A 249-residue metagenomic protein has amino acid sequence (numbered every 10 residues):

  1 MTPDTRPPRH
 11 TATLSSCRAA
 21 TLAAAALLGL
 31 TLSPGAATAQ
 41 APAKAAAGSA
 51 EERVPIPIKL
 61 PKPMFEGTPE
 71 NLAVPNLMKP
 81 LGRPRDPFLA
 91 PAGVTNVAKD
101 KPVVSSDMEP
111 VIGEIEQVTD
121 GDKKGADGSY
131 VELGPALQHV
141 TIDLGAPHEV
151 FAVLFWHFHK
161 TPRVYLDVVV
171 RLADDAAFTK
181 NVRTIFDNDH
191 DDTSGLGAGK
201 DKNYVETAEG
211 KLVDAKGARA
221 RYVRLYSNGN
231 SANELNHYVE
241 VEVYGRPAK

Functional and structural regions predicted by a protein language model:
D4-A23: Bacterial N-terminal signal peptides that target proteins for export
A20-S33: Bacterial N-terminal signal peptides
S33-A43: Signal peptide processing junction and immediate N-terminal pro/mature segment of secreted/exported proteins
P42-G67, S106-M108, V131-H139, P147-H148 (+1 more regions): Trp- and acidic/polar-enriched beta-sheet ligand-binding modules for extracellular glycan and matrix recognition
M78-F88: Short linear interaction motifs
D86, A90-G121: Predominantly extracellular/luminal regions of secreted and cell-surface proteins, especially disulfide-bonded
V150-A152: Contiguous beta-strand segments within globular domains
